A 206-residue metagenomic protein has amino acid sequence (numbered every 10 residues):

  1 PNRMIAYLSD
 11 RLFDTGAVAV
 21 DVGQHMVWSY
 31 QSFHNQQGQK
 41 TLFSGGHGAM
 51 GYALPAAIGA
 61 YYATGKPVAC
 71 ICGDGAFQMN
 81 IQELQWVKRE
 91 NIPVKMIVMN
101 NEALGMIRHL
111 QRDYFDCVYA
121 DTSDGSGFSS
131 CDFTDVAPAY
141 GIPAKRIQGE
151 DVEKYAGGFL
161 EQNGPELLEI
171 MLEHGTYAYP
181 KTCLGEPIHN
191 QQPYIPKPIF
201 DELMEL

Functional and structural regions predicted by a protein language model:
P1-A63: Active-site diphosphate/adenylate-binding microenvironment
F13-G16, Q36-Q39, T64-V68, R89-K95 (+1 more regions): Short coil/turn connectors at secondary-structure junctions
M26-V27, G48-M50, F77-Q78, E102-M106 (+1 more regions): Short gly/pro/ser/thr-enriched loop/turn and capping motifs at secondary-structure boundaries
N35-G38, K88, R112-D116, N163 (+1 more regions): Short, hinge-like loop/turn segments at secondary-structure boundaries
A60, W86, V136: Hydrophobic/aromatic ligand-binding patch that stacks against planar heteroaromatic rings of cofactors or nucleotides
K66-F128: Conserved thiamine diphosphate
R112-Y155: Conserved thiamine diphosphate
V152-L206: Glycine/aspartate-rich loop-and-adjacent alpha/beta segment that forms the canonical ThDP
